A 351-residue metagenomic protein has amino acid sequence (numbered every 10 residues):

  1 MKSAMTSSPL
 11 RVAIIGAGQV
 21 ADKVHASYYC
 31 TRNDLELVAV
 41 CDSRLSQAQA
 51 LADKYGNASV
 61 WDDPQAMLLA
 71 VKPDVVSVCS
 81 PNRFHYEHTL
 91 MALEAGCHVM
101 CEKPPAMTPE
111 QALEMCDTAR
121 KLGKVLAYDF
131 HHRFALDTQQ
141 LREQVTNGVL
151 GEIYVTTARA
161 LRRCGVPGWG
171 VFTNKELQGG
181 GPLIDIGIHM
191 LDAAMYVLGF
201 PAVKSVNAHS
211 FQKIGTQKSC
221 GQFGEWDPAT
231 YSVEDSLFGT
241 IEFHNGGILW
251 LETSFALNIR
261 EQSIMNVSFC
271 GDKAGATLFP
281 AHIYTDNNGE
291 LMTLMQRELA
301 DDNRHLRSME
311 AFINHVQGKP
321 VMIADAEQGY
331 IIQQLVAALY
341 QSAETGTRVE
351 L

Functional and structural regions predicted by a protein language model:
M1-P9, I14, L35, V75-S77 (+4 more regions): C-terminal helix-rich "cap/oligomerization" subdomain common to oxidoreductases
M1-Y55: N-terminal Rossmann-like dinucleotide-binding module
A21, C101, T108, L126-Y128 (+3 more regions): Hydrophobic residues in well-ordered beta-strands that form the structural core
R44, Y55-T118: Beta-loop-alpha module in the N-terminal Rossmann-like domain of NAD(P)-dependent dehydrogenases, especially those
E114-H131, G151-T156: Rossmann-fold dehydrogenase core element
H132-T230, G346: Predominantly a Rossmann-like dinucleotide-binding segment in NAD(P)-dependent oxidoreductases
D192-H282, M309-H315, K319-P320: Contiguous beta-strand/loop segments that form the cofactor/metal-binding neighborhood of enzyme cores
L257-S263, V267-K273, L278-L351: C-terminal active-site/capping subdomain that shapes the small-molecule cofactor and substrate pocket of enzyme
